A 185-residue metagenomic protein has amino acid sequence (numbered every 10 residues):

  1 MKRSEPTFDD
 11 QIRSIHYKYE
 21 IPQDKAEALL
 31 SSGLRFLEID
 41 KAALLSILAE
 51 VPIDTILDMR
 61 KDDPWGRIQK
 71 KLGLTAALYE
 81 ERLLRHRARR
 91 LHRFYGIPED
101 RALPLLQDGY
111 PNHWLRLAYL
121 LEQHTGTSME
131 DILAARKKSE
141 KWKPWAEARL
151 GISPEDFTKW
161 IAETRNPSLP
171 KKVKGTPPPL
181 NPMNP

Functional and structural regions predicted by a protein language model:
M1-P185: General marker for long, soluble alpha-helical cores
